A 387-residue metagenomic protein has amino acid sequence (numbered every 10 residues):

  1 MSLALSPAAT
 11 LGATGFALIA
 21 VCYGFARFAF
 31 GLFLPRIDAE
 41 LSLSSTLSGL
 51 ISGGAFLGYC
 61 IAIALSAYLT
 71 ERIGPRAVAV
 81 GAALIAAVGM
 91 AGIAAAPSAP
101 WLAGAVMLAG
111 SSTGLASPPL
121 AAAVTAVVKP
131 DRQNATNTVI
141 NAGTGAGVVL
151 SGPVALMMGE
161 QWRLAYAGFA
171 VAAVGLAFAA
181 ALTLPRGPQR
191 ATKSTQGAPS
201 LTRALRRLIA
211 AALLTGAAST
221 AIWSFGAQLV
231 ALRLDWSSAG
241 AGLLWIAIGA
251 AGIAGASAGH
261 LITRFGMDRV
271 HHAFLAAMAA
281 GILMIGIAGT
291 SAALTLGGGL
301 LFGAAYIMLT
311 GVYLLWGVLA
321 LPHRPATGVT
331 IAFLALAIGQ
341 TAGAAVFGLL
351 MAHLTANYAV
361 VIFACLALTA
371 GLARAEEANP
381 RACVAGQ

Functional and structural regions predicted by a protein language model:
S42, G74, A95-P100, D235 (+1 more regions): Helix-breaking motifs and short loop linkers at transmembrane-helix boundaries and internal kinks in secondary membrane
I61-P97: Conserved MFS/SLC helix-loop-helix module at the cytosolic interface between two early adjacent transmembrane helices
A62-P75, A254-M267, M351: Helix-to-loop junctions at the C-terminal end of transmembrane segments in multipass secondary transporters
A99, P130-P185: Helix-loop-helix hairpin linking two adjacent transmembrane segments in secondary transporters
V106-A142: Cytoplasmic helix-loop-helix junction between adjacent transmembrane helices in 12-TM secondary transporters
A165-A181, Y358-E376: Symmetry-related core transmembrane helices of the 12-TM Major Facilitator Superfamily/SLC fold
D268-Y313: C-terminal transmembrane helical hairpin of 12-TM major facilitator-type secondary transporters
A320-T355: A late C-terminal transmembrane helix in Major Facilitator Superfamily
